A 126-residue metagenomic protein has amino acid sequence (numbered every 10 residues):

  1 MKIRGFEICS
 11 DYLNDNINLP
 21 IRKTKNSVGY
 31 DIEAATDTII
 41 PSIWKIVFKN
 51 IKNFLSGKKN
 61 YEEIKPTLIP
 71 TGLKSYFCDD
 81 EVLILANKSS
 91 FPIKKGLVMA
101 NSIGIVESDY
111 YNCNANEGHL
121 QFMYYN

Functional and structural regions predicted by a protein language model:
M1-N126: Non-catalytic terminal segments and appended small domains
